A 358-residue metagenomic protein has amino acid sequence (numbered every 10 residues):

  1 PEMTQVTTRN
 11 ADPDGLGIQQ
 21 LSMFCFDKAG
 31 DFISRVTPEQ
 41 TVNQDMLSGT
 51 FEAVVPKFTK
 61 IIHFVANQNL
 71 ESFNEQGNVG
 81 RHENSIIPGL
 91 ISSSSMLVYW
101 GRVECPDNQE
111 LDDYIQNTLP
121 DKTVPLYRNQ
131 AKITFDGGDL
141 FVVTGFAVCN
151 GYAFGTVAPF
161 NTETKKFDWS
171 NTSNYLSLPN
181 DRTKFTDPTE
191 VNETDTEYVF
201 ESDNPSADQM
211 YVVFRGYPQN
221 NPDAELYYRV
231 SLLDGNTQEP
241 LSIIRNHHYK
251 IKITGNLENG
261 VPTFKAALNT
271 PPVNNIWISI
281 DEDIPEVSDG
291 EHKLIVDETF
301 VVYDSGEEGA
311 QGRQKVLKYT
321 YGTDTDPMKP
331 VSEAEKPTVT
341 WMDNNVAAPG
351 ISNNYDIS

Functional and structural regions predicted by a protein language model:
P1-V6, Q130-T134, G306-T320: Contiguous beta-strand segments within globular domains
V6-G77, L111, K132-R245, Y319 (+1 more regions): Tryptophan-paired
D31-R35, L70-E104, P159-F167, P330 (+1 more regions): Acidic Ser/Thr/Pro-rich low-complexity disordered segments that often serve as glycosylated linkers/stalks around
G49-F51, P120-K122, Y249, N353-Y355: Short strand-edge motifs at loop-to-beta-strand transitions and within beta-strands of extracellular beta-rich domains
A53-V55, T123-Y127, E201-N204, G306-A310 (+1 more regions): Extracellular and analogous surface-interaction loops
N84-G138, G235-P285: Extracellular beta-sheet/turn segments enriched in Thr/Pro/Gly and aliphatic residues
V124-P125, N269-K318: Beta-sheet-dominated interaction scaffolds and their linkers
L294-E298, A310-V316, T320-I357: Surface-exposed binding patches on compact interaction domains or structured appendages
